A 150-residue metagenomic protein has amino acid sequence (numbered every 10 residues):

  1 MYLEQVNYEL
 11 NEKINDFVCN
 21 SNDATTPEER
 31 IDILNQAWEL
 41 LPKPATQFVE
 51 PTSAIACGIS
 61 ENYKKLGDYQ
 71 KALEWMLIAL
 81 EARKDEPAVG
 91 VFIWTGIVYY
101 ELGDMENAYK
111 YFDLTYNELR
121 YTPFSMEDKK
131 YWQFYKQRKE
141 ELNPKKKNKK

Functional and structural regions predicted by a protein language model:
M1-N15, P44-P51: TPR-adjacent "capping" and linker segments in tetratricopeptide-repeat scaffold/adaptor proteins
Y2-Q5, F17-T25, L66, K110: Repeat-based scaffolding regions
D23-E28, W38-A88: Alpha-helical adaptor scaffolds
N35, Y100-P123: TPR/TPR-like (Sel1-like) alpha-helical repeat modules
V49-G58, V89-L102, T122-K147: TPR/TPR-like alpha-solenoid helical repeat scaffolds
K110-D113, N143-K149: A cross-kingdom feature marking charged/low-complexity
